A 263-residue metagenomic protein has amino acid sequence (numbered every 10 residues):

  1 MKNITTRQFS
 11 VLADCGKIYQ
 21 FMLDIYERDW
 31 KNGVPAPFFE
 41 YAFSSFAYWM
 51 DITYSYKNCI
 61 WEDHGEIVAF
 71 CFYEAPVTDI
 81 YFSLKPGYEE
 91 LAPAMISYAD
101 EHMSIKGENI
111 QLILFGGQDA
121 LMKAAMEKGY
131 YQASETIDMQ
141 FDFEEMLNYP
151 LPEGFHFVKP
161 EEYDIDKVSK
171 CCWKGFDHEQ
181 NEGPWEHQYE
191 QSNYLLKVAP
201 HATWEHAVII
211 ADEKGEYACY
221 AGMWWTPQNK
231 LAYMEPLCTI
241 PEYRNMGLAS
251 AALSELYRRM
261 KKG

Functional and structural regions predicted by a protein language model:
I4-Q20, D29, H156-K170: A short beta-loop-alpha structural element at the N-terminal edge of CoA-dependent acyl/N-acetyltransferase catalytic
R7, V11-C15, I25-I105, E213 (+2 more regions): Conserved donor-binding loop and adjoining core beta-sheet/short helix segment in diverse acyl/aminoacyl transferases
F38-F39, L147, L151-A232: Flexible, substrate/cofactor-facing loop regions flanked by secondary structure within enzyme catalytic domains
A69, S134-E135, C219, A249: A structural microfeature
E74-G154: Acyl-donor-binding surface of acyltransferase catalytic domains
A94-N109, E242, A251-G263: Conserved acyl-CoA
C172, A207, A221-W224, E235 (+3 more regions): Generic hydrophobic alpha-helical scaffold/packing signal
M246: Flexible nucleotide-binding loop
